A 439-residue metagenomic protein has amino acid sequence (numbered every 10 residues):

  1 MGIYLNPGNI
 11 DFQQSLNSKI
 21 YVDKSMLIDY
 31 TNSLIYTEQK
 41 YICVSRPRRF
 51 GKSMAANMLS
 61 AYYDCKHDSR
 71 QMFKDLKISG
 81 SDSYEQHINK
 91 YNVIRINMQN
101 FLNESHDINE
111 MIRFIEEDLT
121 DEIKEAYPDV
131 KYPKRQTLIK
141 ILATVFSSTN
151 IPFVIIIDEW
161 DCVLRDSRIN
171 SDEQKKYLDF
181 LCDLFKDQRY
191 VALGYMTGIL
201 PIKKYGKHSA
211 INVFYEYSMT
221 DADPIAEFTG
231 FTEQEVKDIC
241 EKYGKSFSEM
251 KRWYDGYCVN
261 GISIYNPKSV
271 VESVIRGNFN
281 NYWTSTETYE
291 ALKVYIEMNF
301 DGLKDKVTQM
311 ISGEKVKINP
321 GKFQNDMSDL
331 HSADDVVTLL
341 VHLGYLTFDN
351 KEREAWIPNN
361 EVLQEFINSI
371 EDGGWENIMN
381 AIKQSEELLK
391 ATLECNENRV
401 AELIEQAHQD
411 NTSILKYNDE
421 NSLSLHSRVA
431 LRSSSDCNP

Functional and structural regions predicted by a protein language model:
M1-N421, S434-N438: Phosphate-binding site recognition
N421, L425-V429: Feature representing long, continuous alpha-helical segments
